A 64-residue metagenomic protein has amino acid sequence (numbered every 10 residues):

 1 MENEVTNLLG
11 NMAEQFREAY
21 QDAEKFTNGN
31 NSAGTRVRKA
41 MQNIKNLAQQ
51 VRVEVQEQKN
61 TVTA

Functional and structural regions predicted by a protein language model:
M1-D22: N-terminal acidic leader/helix
G10, Q15, A33, V53-Q56 (+1 more regions): A charge-rich, low-complexity, intrinsically flexible signal that marks solvent-exposed coils, linkers, repeats
F16, Y20-A23, M41, K45-A48 (+1 more regions): A structural signal for well-ordered alpha-helices, especially hydrophobic packing surfaces of coiled-coils
T27-T35: Short, surface-exposed loop/turn segments at secondary-structure junctions
G34-Q42: Short, charged, amphipathic alpha-helical segments
V62-A64: Long amphipathic alpha-helical coiled-coil segments
